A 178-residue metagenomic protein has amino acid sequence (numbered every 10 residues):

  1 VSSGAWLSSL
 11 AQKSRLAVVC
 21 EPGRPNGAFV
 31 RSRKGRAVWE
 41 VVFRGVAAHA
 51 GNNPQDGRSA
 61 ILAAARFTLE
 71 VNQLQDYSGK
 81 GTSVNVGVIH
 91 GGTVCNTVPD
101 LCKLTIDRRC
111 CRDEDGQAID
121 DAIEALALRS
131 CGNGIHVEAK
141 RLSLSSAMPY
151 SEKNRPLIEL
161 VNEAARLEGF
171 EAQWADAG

Functional and structural regions predicted by a protein language model:
V1-K34: Acidic/histidine-rich catalytic neighborhood of metal-dependent amide-processing enzymes
P22-G27, R31, A37-V42, V46-G178: Metal-dependent amide/peptide-bond hydrolase catalytic core, centered on the "pita-bread" metallohydrolase fold
